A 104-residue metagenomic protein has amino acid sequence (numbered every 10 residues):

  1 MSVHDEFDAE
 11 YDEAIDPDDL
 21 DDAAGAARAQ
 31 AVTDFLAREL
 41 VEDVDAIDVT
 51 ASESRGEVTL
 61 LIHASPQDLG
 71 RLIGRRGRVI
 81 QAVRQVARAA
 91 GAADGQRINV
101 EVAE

Functional and structural regions predicted by a protein language model:
M1-L69, A82-E104: RNA-contacting regions in translation and RNA-metabolism proteins, encompassing KH/S1 modules where present
I73-G77: Glycine-centered tight-turn and secondary-structure capping sites
